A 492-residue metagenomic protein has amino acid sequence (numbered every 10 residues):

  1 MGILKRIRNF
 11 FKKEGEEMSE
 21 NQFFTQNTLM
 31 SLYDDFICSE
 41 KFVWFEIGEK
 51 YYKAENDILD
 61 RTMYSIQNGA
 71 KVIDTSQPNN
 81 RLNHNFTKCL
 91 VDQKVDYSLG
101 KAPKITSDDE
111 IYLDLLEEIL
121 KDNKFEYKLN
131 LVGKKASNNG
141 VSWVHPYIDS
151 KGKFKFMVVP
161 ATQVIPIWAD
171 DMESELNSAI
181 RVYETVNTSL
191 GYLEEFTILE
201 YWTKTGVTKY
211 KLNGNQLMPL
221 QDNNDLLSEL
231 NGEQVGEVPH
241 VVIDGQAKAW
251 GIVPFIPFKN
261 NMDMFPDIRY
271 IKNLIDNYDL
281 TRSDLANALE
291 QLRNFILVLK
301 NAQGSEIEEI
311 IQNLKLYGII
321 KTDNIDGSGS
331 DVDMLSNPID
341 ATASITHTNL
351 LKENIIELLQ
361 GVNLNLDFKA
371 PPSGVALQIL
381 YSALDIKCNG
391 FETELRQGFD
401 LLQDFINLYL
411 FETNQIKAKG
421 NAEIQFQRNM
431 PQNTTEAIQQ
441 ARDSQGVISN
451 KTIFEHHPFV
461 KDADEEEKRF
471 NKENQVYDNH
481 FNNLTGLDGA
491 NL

Functional and structural regions predicted by a protein language model:
M1-F11, D276-E290, V476-L492: Glycine- and charge-rich intrinsically disordered segments
M1-I167, D171-S174, D488: Extended, helix-rich architectural segments
E14, Y97, D122-N130, A136-W143 (+10 more regions): Short secondary-structure junctions and interdomain/linker hinges
D108-Y112, L120-K128, A136, Y270 (+4 more regions): Short amphipathic alpha-helical segments
L113-L116, D331-D333, Y381: A short, surface-exposed helix-loop junction/capping segment
G133, S137-N260: Extended, regular secondary-structure scaffolds
N231-P372: Extended, charged amphipathic alpha-helical segments
E306-I325, A343-L492: C-terminal helix-loop subdomains that flank or include functional centers
